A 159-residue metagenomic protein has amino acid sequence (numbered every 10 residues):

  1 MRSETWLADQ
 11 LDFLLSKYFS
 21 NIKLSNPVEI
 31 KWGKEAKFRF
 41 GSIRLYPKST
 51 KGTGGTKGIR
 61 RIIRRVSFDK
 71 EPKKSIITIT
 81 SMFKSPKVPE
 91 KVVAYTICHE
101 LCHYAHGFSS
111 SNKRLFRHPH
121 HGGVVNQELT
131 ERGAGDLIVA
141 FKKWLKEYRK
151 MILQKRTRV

Functional and structural regions predicted by a protein language model:
M1-Y95, Y104-V159: Active-site-proximal or metal-binding-adjacent scaffold patches in catalytic folds
E100: Walker B catalytic acidic pair
